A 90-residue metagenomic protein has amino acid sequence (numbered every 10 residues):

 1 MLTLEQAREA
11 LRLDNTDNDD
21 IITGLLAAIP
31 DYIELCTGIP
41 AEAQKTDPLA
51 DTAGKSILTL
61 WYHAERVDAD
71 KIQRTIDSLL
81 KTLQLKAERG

Functional and structural regions predicted by a protein language model:
M1-G90: Divalent metal-cofactor coordination and adjacent catalytic microenvironments
